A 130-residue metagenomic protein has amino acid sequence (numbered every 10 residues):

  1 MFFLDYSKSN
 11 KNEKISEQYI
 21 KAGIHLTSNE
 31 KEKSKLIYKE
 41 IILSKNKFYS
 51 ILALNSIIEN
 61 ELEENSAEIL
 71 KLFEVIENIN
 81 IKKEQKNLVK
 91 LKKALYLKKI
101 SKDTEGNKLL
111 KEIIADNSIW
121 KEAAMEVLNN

Functional and structural regions predicted by a protein language model:
F2-Y19: Transmembrane signal-anchor/signal-peptide helices with a preference for the extracytoplasmic
L4, E40, V75-I76: A short, mixed-charge helix-start or loop-turn motif at secondary-structure junctions
S9, L26-T27, L62, K98: A short, ordered amphipathic alpha-helix with a cationic face
K14-N55: Short extracytoplasmic
K45-S50, L54-N130: Soluble extracytoplasmic domains of inner/organellar membrane proteins
